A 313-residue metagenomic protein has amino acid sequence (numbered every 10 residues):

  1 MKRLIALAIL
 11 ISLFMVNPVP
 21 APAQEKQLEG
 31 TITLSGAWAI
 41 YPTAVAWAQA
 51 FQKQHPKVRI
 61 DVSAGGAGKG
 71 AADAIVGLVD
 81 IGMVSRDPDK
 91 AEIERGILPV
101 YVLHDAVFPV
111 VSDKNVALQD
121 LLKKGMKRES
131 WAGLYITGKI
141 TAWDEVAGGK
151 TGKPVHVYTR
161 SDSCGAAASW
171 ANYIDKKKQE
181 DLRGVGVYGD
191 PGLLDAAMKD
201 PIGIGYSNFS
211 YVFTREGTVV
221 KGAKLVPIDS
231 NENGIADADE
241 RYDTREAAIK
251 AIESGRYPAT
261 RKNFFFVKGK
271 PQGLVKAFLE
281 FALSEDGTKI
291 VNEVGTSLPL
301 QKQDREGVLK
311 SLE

Functional and structural regions predicted by a protein language model:
M1-L4: Positively charged n-region of N-terminal signal peptides that target proteins for export
A6-N17: Bacterial N-terminal signal peptides
P18-A23: Sec/Tat signal peptide C-region and signal peptidase I cleavage site
Q24-I75, V84-Y101, D105, V110-E313: Exported/periplasmic ABC-transporter solute-binding proteins
